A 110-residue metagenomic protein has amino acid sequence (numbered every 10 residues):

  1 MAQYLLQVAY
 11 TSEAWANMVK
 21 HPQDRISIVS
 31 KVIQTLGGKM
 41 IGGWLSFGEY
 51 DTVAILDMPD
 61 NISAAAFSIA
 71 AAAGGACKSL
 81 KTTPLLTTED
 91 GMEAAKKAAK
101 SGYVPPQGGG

Functional and structural regions predicted by a protein language model:
M1-G110: A compositional/biophysical signature of low hydrophobicity enriched in polar/charged and small residues
